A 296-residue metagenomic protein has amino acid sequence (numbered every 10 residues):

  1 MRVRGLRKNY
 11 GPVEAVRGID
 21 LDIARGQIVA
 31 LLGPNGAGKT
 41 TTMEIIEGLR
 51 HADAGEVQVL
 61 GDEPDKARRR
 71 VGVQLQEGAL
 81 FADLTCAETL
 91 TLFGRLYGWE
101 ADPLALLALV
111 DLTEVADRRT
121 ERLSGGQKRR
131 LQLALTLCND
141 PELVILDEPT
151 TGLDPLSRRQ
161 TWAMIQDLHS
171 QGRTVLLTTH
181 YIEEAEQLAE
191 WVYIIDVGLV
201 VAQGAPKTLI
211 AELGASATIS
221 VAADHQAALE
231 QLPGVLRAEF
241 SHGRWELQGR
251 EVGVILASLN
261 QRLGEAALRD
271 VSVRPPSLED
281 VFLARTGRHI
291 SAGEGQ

Functional and structural regions predicted by a protein language model:
M1-L6: Conserved N-terminal strand/loop that marks the beginning of ABC ATPase nucleotide-binding domains
K8-D196, A202: ABC transporter nucleotide-binding domains
V59-P64, L92-E100, S220-V221, A228-P233 (+1 more regions): Alpha-helix C-terminal capping segments
F81, S216, L268-D270: Short secondary-structure junction motifs
A163-R250, S272: ABC transporter nucleotide-binding domain
Q248-Q296: C-terminal coupling/interaction segments
